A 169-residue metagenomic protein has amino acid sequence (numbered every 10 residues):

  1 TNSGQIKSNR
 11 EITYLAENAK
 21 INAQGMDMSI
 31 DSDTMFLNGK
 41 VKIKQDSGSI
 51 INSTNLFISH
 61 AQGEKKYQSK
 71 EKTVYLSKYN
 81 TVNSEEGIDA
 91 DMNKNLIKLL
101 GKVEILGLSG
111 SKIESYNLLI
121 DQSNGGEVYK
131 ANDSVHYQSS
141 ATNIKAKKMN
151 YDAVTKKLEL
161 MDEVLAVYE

Functional and structural regions predicted by a protein language model:
T1-E169: Mature-chain termini and adjacent capping regions
